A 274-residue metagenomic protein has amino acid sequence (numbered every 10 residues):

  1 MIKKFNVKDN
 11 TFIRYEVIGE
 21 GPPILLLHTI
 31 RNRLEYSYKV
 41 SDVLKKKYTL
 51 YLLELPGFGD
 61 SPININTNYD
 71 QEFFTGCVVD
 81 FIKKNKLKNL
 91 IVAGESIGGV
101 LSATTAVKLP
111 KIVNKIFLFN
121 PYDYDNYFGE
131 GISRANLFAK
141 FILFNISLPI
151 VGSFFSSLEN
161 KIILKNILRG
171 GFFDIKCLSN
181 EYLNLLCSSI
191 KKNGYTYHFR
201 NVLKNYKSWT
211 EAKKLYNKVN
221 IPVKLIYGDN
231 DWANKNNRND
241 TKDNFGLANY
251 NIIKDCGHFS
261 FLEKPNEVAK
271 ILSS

Functional and structural regions predicted by a protein language model:
M1-I24, K45-Y48, L87-K88, F173 (+1 more regions): Alpha/beta-hydrolase fold catalytic core
T11, E16-D60: Conserved HGGG/HGGXW glycine-rich cap/lid loop of the alpha/beta-hydrolase fold
Y51-I97, R134, K270: Active-site loop/oxyanion-hole signature of alpha/beta-hydrolase fold enzymes
V107, K115-I150: Flexible "cap/lid" loop of the alpha/beta hydrolase fold
F128-G131, S153-N217: Conserved alpha/beta-hydrolase catalytic His-Asp/Glu region
V219, L225-Y227: Short beta-strand/loop motif that positions the catalytic acidic residue of the alpha/beta-hydrolase fold
W232-R238: Conserved alpha/beta-hydrolase "acid-adjacent" motif
C256-P265: Catalytic histidine-centered segment of alpha/beta-hydrolase-like enzymes
